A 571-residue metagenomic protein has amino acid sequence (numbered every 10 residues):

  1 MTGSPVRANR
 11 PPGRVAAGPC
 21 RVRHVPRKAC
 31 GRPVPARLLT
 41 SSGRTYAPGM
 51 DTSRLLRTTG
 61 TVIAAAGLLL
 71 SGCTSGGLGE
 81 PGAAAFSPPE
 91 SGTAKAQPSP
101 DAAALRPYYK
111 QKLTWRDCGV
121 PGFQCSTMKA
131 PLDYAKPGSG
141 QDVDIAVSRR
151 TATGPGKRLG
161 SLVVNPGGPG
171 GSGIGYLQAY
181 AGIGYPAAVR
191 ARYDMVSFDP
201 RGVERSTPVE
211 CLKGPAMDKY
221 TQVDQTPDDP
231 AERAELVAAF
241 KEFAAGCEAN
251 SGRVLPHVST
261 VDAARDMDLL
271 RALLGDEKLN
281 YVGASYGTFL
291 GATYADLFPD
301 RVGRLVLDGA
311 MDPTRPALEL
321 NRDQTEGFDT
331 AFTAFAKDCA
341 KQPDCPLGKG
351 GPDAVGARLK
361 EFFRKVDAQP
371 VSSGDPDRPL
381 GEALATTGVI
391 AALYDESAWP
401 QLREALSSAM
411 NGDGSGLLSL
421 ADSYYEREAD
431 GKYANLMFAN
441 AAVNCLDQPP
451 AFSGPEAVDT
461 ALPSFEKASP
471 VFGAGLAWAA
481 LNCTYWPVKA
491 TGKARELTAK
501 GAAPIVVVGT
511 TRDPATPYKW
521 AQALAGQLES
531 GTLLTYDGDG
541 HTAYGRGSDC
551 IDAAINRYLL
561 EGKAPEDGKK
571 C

Functional and structural regions predicted by a protein language model:
G3, R7, R44, D51-T61 (+8 more regions): Catalytic-loop region of hydrolases
E210-T221, T293-A354, S407-D413, Y424-E428: A catalytic-pocket lid/entrance helix-loop region that shapes and gates access to the active site across common
A264-E277: Conserved acidic catalytic loop of the alpha/beta-hydrolase fold
D276-S285: Alpha/beta-hydrolase fold nucleophile elbow
G356-A503, G547: Alpha/beta-hydrolase fold active-site neighborhood
V507-R512: Conserved strand-to-loop "acid loop" that flanks and positions the catalytic carboxylate
A515-K519: Conserved alpha/beta-hydrolase "acid-adjacent" motif
D537-A543: Histidine-bearing beta->alpha loop at or near hydrolase active sites
